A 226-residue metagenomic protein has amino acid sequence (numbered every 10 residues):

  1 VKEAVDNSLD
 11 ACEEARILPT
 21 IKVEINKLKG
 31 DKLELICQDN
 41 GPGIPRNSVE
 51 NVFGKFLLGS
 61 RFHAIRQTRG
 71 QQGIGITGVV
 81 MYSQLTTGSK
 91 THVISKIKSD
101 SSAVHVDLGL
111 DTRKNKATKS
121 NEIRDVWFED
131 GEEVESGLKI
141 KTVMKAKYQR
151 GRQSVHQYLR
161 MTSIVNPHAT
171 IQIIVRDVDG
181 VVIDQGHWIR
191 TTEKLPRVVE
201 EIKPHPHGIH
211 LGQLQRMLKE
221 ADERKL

Functional and structural regions predicted by a protein language model:
V1-V23, G75-Y82: Conserved ATP-binding N-box helix of the HATPase_c
E24-G30: Short beta-strand micro-motifs enriched in acidic
L33-I36, R46-S48, G59-H207: GHKL-type ATPase core
D39: Acidic ATP/Mg2+-coordinating residue in the GHKL
P42-G43: Glycine-rich G1-box
N51-V52: Alpha-helical transmission elements in cytosolic ATPase-linked domains
K55-F56: Mobile ATP-lid/nucleotide-binding loop of the nucleotide-binding subdomain
A221-L226: Helix-hairpin-helix
